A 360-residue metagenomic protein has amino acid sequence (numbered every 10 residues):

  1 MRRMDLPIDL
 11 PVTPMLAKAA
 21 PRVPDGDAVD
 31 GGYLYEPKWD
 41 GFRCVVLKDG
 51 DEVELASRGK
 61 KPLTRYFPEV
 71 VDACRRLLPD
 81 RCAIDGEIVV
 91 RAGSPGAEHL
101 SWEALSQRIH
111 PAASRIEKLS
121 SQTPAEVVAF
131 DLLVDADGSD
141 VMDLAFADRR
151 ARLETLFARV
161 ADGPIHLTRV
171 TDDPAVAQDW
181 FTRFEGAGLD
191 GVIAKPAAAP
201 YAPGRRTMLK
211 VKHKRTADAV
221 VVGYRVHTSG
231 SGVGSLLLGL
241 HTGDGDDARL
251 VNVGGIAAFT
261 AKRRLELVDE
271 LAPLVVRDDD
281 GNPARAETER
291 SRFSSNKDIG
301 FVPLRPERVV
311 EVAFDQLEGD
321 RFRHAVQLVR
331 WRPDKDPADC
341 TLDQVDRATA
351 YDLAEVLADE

Functional and structural regions predicted by a protein language model:
M1-E360: Catalytic cores of nucleic-acid ligases and guanylyltransferases
